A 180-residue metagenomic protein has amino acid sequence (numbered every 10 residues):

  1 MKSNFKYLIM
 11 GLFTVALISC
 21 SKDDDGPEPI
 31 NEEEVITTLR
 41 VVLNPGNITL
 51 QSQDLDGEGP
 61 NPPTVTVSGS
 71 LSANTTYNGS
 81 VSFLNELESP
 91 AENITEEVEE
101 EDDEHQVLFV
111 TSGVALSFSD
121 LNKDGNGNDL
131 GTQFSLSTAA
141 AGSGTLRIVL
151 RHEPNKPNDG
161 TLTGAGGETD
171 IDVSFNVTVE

Functional and structural regions predicted by a protein language model:
M1-I9: Bacterial N-terminal signal peptides that target proteins for export
K2-S3, K22, V110-G113: Extracellular low-complexity Ser/Thr/Asn/Gly-rich intrinsically disordered segments
F5, T14-V41: Bacterial Sec-dependent N-terminal signal peptides
M10-G11, N74: N-terminal hydrophobic alpha-helix used for membrane targeting or insertion
E28-E180: First exposed extracellular module after export/assembly in secreted or surface-exposed proteins
